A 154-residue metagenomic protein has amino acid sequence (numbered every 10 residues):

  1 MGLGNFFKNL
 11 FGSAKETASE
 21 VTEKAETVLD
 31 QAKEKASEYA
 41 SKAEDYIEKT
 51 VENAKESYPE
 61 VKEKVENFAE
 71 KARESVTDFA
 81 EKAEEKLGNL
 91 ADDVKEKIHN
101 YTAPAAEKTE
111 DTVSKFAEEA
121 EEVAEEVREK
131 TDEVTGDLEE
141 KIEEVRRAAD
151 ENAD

Functional and structural regions predicted by a protein language model:
G2-D154: Polar-face residues of amphipathic alpha-helices and helix-prone low-complexity segments
